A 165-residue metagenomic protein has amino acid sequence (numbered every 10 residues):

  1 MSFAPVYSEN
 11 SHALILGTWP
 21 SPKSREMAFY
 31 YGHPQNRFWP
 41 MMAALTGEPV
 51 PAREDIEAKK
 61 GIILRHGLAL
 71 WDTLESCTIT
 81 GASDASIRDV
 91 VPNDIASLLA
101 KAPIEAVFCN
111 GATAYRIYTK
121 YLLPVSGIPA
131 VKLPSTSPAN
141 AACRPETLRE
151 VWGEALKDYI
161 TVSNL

Functional and structural regions predicted by a protein language model:
A4-H12, H33-P34, T80-A96, T119-L165: C-terminal capping/extension of enzyme domains
H12-A13, A106: Structural motif
P20-K23, N36, E75-T78, A112-Y115 (+1 more regions): Short, solvent-exposed loop/turn segments at secondary-structure junctions
K23-S86: Short, surface-exposed acidic-centric catalytic microdomains
V50-P51, R116, L122: Short polar/charged helix/loop
R65-T113: Internal catalytic-core helix/loop-beta-alpha segment that presents or stabilizes conserved functional determinants
A106, A112-Y115, P124-P129: Catalytic phosphate/metal-binding cores of nucleic-acid and nucleotide-processing enzymes, i.e., regions that mediate
